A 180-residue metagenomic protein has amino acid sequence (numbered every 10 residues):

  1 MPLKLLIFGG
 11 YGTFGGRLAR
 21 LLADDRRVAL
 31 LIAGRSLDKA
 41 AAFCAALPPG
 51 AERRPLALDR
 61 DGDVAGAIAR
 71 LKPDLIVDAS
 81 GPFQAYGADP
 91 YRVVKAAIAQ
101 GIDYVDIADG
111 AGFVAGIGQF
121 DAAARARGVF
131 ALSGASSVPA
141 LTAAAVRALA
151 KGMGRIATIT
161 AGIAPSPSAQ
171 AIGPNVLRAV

Functional and structural regions predicted by a protein language model:
L3-D25: N-terminal Rossmann NAD(P)H-binding glycine-rich loop of SDR-like oxidoreductase domains
Y11, R35-L37, D59: Residues in the short beta-alpha loop(s) of Rossmann-like NAD(P)-binding domains
R27-K39: Conserved glycine-rich Rossmann-like NAD(P)H-binding loop of the short-chain dehydrogenase/reductase
L47-G62: Rossmann-fold cofactor-recognition segment
I68, P73-G81, A97, Y104-V105: N-terminal Rossmann-like NAD(P) cofactor-binding module of classical short-chain dehydrogenase/reductase
G87, Y91, I107-F130: Rossmann-fold NAD(P)-binding glycine/threonine-rich loop
A99-I102, R127-V129: A short helix->loop->beta-strand "cap" motif at the edges of active sites that frequently abuts
S136-V138, T142-V180: Conserved anion/nucleotide-ligand pocket segment
